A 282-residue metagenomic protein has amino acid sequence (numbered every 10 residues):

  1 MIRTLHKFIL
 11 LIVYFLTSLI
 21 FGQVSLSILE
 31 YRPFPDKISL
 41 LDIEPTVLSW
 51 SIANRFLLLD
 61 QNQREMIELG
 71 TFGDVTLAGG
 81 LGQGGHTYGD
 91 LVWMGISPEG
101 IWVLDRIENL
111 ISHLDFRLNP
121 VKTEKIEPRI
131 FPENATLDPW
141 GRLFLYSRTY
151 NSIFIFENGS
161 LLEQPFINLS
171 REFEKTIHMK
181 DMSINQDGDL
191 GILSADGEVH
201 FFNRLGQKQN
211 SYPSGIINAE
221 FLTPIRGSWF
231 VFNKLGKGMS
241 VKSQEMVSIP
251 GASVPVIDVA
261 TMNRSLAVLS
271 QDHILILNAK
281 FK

Functional and structural regions predicted by a protein language model:
Q23-E44: A short helix->beta-strand "capping" segment at the edge of beta-propeller domains
D36-L41, G80-H86, E124-P128, I167-K175 (+2 more regions): Surface loop/turn motifs at the tips and blade-to-blade linkers of beta-strand repeat domains
D42-L48, Y88-M94, I130-D138, K175-S183 (+2 more regions): Repeated scaffold domains used in trafficking and secretory/extracellular systems, primarily beta-propellers
S51, L58-N62, V103-E108, L145-N151 (+4 more regions): Conserved beta-strand positions in repeat-built beta-propeller and related beta-rich domains
A53-N54, P98-E99, W140-R142, D187-D189 (+2 more regions): Short coil/turn segments that connect the beta-strands within blades of beta-propeller domains
G70-G73, D115-L118, E157-S160, N203-Q207 (+2 more regions): Short loop/turn segments that connect beta-strands within beta-propeller blades
V75-G95: Blade-loop segments of beta-propeller domains
V254-K282: Blade-level signature of beta-propeller repeat domains, shared across WD40, Kelch, NHL, RCC1 and BNR/Asp-box propellers
